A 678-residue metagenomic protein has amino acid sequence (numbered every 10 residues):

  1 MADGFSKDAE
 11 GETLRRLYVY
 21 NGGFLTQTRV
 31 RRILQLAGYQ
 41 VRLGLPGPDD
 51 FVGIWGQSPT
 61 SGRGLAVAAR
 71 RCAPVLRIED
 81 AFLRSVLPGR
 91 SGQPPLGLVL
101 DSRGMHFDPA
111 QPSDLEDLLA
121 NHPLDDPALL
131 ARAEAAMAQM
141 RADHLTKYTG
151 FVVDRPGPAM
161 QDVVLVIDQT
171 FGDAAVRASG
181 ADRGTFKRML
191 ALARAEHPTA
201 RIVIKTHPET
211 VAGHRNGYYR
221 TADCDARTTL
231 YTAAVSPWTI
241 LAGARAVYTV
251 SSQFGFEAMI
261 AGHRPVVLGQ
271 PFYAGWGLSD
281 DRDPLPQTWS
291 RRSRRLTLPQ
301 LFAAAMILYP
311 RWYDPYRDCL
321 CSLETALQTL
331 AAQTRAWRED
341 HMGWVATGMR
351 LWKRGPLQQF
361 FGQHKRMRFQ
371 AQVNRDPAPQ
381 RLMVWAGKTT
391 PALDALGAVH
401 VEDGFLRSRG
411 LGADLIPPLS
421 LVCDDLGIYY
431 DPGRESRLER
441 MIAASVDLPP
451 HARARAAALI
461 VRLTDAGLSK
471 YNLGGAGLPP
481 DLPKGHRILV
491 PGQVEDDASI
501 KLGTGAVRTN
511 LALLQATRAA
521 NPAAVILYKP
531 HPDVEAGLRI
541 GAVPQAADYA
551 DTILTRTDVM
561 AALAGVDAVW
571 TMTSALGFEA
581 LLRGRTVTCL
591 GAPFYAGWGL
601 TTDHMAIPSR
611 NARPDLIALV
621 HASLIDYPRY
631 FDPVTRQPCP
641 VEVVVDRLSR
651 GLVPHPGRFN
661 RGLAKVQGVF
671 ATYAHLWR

Functional and structural regions predicted by a protein language model:
M1-R63, G172-D173, L323-Q380, A386-L393 (+1 more regions): N-terminal pre-catalytic "stem/leader" segment of glycosyltransferase-like enzymes
A2-G11, R16, L87-Q161, R177 (+4 more regions): Leloir-type glycosyltransferase catalytic cores
L14, P48-F51, C72, R227-T228 (+8 more regions): Short, well-ordered alpha-helix to beta-strand connector turns
R31-L34, V166, S179-E196, Q358-F361 (+2 more regions): Histidine-anchored nucleotide/phosphate-binding helix
L43-D49, G53-A66, R70-R84, A181 (+5 more regions): Segments forming glycine/polar-rich beta-alpha architectures that bind adenosine-containing cofactors
S58-A66, E79, A234-S279, V384-D394 (+1 more regions): A donor-sugar binding/catalytic signature common to diverse glycosyltransferases and related nucleotide-sugar
E79-A81, Q161-A175, T206-H207, Q270 (+4 more regions): Short loop/turn segments at strand-loop or loop-helix junctions that form parts of catalytic or ligand-binding pockets
L190-T232, L514-T555: Catalytic donor nucleotide-activated moiety binding site of glycosyltransferases and closely related
